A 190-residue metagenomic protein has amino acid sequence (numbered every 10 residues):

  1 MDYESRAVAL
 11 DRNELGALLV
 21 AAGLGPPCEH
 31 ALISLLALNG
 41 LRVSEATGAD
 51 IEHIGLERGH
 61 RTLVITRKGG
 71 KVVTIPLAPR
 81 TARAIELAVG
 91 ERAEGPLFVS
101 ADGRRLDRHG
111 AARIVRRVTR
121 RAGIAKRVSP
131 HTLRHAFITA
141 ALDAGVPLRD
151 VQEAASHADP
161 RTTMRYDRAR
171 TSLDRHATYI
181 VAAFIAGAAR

Functional and structural regions predicted by a protein language model:
M1-R190: Conserved catalytic core of the tyrosine transesterase superfamily
